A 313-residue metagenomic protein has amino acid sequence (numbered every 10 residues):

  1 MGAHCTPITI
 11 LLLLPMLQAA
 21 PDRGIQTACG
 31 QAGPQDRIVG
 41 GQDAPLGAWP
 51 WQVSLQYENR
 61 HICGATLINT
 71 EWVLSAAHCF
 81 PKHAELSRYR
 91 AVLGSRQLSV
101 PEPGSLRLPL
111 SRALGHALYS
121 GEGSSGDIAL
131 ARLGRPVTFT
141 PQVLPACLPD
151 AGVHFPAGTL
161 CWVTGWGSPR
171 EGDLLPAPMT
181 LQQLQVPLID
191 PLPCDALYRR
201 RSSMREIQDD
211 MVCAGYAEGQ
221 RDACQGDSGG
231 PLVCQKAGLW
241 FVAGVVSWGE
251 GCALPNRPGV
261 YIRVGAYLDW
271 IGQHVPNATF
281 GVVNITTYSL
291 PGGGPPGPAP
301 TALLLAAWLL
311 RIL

Functional and structural regions predicted by a protein language model:
M1-N69, V73-L74, R90, S95 (+1 more regions): Protease-domain processing segments flanking chymotrypsin-fold serine proteases, especially trypsin-like
A20, C79-P81, G167-P169: Short, charged beta-turn/beta-strand-edge "cap" motif at the junction between a beta-strand and an adjacent loop
Q31-R37, V73-A77, P81-G121, P191-P193 (+1 more regions): Conserved H-D interstitial segment of serine endopeptidase catalytic domains
P34, I38, Q52-E58, T164 (+1 more regions): Extracellular trypsin-like serine protease catalytic domains
G40-P45, Y119-G123, S203-R205: Conserved, non-catalytic sequence blocks in retroelement Pol enzymes and Pol-derived host proteins
V53, V73-S75, A129-L133, L160-G165 (+1 more regions): A structural motif
V73-A77, S125-D150: Conserved active-site neighborhood of the chymotrypsin/trypsin-like protease fold
A117-S120, P136-Q185: Active-site substrate-binding loop(s) of clan PA
